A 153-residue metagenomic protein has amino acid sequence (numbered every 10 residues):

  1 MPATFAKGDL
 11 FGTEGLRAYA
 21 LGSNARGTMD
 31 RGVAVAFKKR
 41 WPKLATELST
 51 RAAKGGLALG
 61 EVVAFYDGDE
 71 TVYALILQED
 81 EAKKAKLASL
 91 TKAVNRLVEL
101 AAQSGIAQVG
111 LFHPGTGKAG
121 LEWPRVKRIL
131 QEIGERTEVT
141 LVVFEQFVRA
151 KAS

Functional and structural regions predicted by a protein language model:
M1-S153: Macrodomain-like recognition of ADP-ribose-binding/processing modules
